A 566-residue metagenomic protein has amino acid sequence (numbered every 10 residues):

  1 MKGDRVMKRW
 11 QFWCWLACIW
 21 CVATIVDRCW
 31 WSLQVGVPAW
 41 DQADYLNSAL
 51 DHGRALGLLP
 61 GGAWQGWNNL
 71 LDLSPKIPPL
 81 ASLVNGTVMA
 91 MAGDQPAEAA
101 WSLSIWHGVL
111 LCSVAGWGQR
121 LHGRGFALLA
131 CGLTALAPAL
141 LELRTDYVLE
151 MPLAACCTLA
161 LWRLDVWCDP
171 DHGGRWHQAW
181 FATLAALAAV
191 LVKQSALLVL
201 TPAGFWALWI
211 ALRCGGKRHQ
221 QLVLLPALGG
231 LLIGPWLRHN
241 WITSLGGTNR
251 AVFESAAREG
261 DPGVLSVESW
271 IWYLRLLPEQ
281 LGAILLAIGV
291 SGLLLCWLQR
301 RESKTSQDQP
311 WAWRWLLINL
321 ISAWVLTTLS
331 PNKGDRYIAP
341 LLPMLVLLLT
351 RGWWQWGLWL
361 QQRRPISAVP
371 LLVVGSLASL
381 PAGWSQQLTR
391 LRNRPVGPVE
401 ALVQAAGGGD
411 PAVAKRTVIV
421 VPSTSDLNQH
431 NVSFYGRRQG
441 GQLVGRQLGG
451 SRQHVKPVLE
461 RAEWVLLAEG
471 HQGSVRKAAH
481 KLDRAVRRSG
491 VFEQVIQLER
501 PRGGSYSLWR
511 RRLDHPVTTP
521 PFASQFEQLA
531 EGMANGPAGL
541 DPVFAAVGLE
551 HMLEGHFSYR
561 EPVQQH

Functional and structural regions predicted by a protein language model:
R5, L184, P226-G230, D308 (+2 more regions): Signature aromatic-anchored transmembrane alpha helix within multi-pass, membrane-resident enzymes that catalyze glycan
S32-A43, L56-S82, A97, E259-D261 (+2 more regions): Membrane-proximal lumenal/periplasmic loop motifs of glycosylation machinery
Y45-H52, V192, V199-E302, S306-A312 (+2 more regions): Transmembrane-lumen/periplasm boundary regions of multi-pass, lipid-linked membrane glycan transferases
E98-L121, L159, R163, L294-L298: Transmembrane-helix motifs of polytopic, lipid-linked glycan transferases
A100-L103, A139-L153, G334-D335: Short acidic/glycine- and proline-prone juxtamembrane loop motifs at membrane-interface regions of multi-pass membrane
Q119-G125, T158-A179, A189, L295-C296 (+1 more regions): Membrane-interface transmembrane helices that cradle and orient dolichyl/undecaprenyl
L143, E150, A189, L198 (+2 more regions): Hydrophobic/aromatic-rich transmembrane helices and adjacent perimembrane loops
V374-D426, Q447, P521-P562: Membrane-embedded, lumen/periplasm-facing catalytic core of multi-pass transferases that use lipid-linked donors
